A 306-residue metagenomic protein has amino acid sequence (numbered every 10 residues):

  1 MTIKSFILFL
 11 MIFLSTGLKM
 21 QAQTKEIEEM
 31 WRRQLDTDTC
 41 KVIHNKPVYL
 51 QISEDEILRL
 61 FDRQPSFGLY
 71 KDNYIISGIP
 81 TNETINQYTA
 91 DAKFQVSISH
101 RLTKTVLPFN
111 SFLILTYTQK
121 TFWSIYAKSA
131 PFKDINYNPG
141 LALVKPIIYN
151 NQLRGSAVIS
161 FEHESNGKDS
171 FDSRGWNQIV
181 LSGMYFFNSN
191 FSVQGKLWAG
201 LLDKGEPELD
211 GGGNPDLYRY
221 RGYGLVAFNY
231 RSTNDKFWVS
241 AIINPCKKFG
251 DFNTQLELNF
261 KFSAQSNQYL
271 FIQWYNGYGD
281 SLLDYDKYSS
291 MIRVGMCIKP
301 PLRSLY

Functional and structural regions predicted by a protein language model:
M1-K25: Bacterial Sec-dependent N-terminal signal peptides
I27-A130, N136-P139: Outer-membrane beta-barrel initiation region
I27-D38, V42, S165, L201-D203 (+5 more regions): Intrinsically disordered, low-complexity linker/tail regions enriched in polar/charged residues
I57-F61, D251-Y306: Predominantly the C-terminal beta-signal and adjacent terminal strand-loop region of outer-membrane beta-barrel
L69-G78, K104-T233, A241-I243, F249 (+2 more regions): Outer-membrane pore/translocation modules
D91, Q95-S97, N138-G140, V180 (+3 more regions): Membrane-embedded beta-strand positions in outer-membrane beta-barrel channels/transporters
